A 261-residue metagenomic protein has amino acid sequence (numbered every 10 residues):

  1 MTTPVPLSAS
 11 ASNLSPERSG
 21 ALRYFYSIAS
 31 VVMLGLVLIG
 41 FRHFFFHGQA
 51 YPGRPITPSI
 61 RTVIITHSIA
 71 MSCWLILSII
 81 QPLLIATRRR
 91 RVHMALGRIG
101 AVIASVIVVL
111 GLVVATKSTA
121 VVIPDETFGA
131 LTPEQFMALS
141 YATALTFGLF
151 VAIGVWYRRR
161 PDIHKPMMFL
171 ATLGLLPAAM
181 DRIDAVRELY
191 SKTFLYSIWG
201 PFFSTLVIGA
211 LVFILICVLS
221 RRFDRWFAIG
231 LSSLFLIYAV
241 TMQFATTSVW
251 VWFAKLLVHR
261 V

Functional and structural regions predicted by a protein language model:
T2-V261: Alpha-helical membrane insertion/targeting regions
